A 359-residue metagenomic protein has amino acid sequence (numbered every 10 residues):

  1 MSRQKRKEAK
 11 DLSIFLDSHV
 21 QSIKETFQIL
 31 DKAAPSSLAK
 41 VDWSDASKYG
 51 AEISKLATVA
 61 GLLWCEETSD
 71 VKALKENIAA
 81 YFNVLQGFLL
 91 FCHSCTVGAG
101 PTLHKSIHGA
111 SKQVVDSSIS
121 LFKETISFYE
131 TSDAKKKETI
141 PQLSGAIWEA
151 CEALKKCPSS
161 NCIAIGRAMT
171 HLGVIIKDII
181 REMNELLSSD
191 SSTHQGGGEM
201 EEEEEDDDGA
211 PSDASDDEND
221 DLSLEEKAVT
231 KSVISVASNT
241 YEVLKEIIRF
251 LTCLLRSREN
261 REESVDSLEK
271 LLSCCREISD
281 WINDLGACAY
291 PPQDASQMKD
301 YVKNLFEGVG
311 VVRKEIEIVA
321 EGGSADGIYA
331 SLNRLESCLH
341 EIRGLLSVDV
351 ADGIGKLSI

Functional and structural regions predicted by a protein language model:
M1-K55, V59, F82-N83: Eukaryotic N-terminal, low-complexity and coiled-coil-prone scaffolding/targeting segments of large membrane-traffic
S2, I175, I179-E182, L187-I359: Extended, alpha-helical interaction "stalks"
R6-L12, L16, A46, T58-G61 (+7 more regions): Long, charged/polar, soluble alpha-helical segments
E8, L12-F15, H19, D42 (+12 more regions): Amphipathic alpha-helix face/heptad-repeat signature
E25, K55, V59, N83 (+16 more regions): Positions within ordered alpha-helical repeat solenoids
A60-A73, H93-G100, D284-K299: Short, solvent-exposed, charged loop/turn and helix-capping segments that join or cap alpha-helices on peripheral
E67-P158, I165: Alpha-helical bundle protein-protein interaction modules that mediate dimerization/oligomerization and scaffolding
I140, S144-Q195, E199: Phosphate-rich cofactor/ligand-interacting catalytic cores and adjacent structured alpha/beta frameworks
